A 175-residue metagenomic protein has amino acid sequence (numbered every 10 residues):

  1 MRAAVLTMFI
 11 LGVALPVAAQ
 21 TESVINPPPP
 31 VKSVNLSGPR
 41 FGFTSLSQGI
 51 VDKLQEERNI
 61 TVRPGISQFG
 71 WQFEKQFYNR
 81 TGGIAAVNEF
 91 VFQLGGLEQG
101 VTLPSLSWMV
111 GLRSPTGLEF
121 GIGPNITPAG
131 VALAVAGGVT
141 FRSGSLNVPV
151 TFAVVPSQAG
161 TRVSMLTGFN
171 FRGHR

Functional and structural regions predicted by a protein language model:
A14-P16: N-terminal signal peptide c-region/cleavage motif recognized by signal peptidases
A19-F69, N170, R175: Short glycine/proline- and aromatic-enriched beta-strand/turn motifs that initiate or cap beta-hairpins
I25-N35, Y78-A86, G117, R142-V148 (+1 more regions): Short loop/turn motifs that connect adjacent beta-strands in outer-membrane beta-barrel proteins
R58-F92: A glycine-rich, hydrophobic loop/mini-helix early in the fold
R63-F69, T102-L106, P128-L133, L146 (+1 more regions): Residues that define the transmembrane beta-barrel architecture of outer-membrane proteins
E74-Y78, G111-R113, G138-T140, G168-N170: Transmembrane beta-barrel domains of outer membrane proteins
A85-G96, G117-P128, L146-P156: Transmembrane beta-strand segments that form the barrel wall of outer-membrane beta-barrel proteins
A159-R175: Outer-membrane beta-barrel "beta-signal"
